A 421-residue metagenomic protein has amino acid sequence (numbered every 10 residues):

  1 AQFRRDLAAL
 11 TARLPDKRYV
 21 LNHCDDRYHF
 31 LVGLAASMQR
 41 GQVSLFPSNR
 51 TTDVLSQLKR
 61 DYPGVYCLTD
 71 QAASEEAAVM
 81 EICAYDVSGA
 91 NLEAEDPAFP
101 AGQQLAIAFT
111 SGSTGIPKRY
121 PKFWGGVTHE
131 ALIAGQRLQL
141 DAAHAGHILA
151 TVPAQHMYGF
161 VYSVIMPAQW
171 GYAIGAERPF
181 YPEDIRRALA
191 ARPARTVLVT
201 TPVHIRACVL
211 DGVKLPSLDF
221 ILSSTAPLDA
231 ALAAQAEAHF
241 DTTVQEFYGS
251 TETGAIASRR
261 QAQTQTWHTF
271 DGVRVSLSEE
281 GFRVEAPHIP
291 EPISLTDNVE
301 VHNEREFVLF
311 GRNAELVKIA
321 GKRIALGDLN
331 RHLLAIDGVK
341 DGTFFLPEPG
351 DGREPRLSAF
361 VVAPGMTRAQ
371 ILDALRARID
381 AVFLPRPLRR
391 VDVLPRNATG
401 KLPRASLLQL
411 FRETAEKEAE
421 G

Functional and structural regions predicted by a protein language model:
A1, P97, L105-L132: Conserved AMP-binding A3 loop
A1-P15, K122-G125: Conserved AMP-binding/adenylate-forming core of the ANL superfamily
L10-R50, G146-A154, R323: Conserved AMP-binding/adenylate-forming
N22, T296-F383: AMP-binding/adenylate-forming catalytic core of the ANL superfamily
D86-F109, D141-I148: Conserved pre-ATP/AMP-binding loop-to-beta segment of ANL
A131-H147, Q155-V197: Conserved AMP-binding/adenylation subdomain of ANL enzymes
V209-Q263: Gly/Ser/Thr-rich phosphate-binding loop
V317, E348, S358-F360, A374-G421: Conserved C-terminal "lid"/linker of ANL adenylate-forming enzymes
